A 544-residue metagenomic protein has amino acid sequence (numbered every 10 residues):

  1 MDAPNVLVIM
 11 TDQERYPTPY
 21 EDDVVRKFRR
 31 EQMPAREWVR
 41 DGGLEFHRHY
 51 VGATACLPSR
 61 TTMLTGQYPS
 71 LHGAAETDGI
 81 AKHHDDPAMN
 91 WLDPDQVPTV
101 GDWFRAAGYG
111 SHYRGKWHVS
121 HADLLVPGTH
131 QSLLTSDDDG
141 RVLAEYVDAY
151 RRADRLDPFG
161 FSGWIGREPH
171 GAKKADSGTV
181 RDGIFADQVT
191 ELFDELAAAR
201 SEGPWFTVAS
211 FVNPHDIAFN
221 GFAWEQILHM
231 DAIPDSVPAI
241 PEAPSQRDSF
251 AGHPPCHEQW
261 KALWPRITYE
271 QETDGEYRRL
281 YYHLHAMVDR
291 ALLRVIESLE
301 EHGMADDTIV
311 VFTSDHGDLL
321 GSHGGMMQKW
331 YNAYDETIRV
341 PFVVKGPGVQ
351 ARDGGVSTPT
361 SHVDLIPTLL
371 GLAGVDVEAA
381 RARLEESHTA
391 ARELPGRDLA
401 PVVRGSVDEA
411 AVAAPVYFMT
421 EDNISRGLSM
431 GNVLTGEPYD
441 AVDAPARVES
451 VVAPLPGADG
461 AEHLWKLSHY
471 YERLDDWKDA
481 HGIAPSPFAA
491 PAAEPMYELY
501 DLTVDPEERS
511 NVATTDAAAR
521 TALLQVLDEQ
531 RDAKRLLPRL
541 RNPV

Functional and structural regions predicted by a protein language model:
M1-L44, A53, P495, E507-A518: Active-site-proximal N-terminal segment of extracellular/periplasmic enzymes that hydrolyze or transfer
Q13-R29, L196-G203, F211-D307, V311-P359 (+2 more regions): Active-site-proximal cap/lid insertion segments
E21-V25, Y50, D86-W91, A172-V180 (+7 more regions): Active-site rim elements
D23-T61, G66-L71, G110-S111, R520 (+1 more regions): Short, structured active-site-proximal loop/turn typified by the sulfatase FGly-forming signature C/S-X-P-X-R
H47, S59-R60, H72, A107 (+7 more regions): Core domains of carbohydrate- and sulfate-ester-processing enzymes
L64, F161-A175, L293-E297, K329-A410 (+1 more regions): Substrate-binding rim/cap in mid-to-C-terminal beta-strand-loop elements of soluble/periplasmic
T65-D187, E195, A199, F219-F222 (+1 more regions): Catalytic-site neighborhoods of secreted/periplasmic enzymes that process anionic sulfate/phosphate groups
V119, E225, Y334-D335, T420-A513: C-terminal, low-complexity/hydrophilic appendages and adjacent surface loops of extracellular/periplasmic anionic
